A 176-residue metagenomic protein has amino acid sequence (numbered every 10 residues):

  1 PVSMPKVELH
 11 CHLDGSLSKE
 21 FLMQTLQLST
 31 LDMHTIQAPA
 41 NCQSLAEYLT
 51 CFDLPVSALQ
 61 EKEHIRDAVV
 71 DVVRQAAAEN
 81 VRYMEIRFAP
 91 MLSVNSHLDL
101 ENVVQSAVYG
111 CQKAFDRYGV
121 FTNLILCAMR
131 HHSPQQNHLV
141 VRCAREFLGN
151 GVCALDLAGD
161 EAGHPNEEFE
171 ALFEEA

Functional and structural regions predicted by a protein language model:
P1-A176: Metal-cofactor-binding active-site regions of metalloenzymes
